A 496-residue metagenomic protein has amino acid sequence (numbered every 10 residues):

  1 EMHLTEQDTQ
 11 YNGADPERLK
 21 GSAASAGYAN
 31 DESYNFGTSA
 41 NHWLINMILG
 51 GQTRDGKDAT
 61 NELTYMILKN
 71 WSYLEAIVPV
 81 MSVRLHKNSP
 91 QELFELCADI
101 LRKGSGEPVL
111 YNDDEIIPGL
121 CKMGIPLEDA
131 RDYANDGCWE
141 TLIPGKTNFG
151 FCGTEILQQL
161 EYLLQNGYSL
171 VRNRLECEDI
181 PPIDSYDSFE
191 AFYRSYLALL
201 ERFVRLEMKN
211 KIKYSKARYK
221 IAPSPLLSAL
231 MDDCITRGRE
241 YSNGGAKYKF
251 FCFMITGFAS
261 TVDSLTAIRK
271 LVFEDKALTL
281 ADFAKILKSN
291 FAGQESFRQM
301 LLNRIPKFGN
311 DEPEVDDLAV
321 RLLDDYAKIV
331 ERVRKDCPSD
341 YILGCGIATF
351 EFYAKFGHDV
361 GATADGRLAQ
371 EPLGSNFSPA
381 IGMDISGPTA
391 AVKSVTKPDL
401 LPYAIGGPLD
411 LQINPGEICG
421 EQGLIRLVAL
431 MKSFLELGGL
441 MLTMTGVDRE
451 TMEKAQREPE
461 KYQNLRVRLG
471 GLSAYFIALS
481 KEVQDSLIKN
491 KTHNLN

Functional and structural regions predicted by a protein language model:
E1-N496: Conserved catalytic cores of very large enzyme subunits
